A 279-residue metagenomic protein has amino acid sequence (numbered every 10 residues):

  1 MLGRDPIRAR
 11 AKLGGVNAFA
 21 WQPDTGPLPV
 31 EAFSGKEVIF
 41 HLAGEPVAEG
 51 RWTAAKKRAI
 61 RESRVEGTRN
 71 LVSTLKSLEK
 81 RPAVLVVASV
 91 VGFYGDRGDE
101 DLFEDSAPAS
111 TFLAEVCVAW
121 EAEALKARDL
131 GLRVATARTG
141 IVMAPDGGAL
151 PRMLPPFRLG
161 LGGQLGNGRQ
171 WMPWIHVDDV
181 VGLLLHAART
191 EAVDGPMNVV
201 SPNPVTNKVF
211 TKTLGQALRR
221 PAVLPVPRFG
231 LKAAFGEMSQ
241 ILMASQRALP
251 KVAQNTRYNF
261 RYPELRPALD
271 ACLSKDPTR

Functional and structural regions predicted by a protein language model:
R4, R10, V16-G67: NAD(P)H-binding glycine-rich loop region in Rossmannoid oxidoreductase-like domains and their noncatalytic homologs
K57-A59, R69-T111: Conserved Rossmann-fold NAD(P)-dependent oxidoreductase catalytic core, especially the SDR/UDP-sugar
S89-V90, A122-P145: Conserved beta-loop-beta element that borders a ligand/cofactor-binding pocket
V118, L130-L132, M143-R152, A187-M197: Glycine/proline-rich active-site loop of Rossmann-fold NAD(P)-dependent oxidoreductases
L125, L154-G163, Q170-P204: Alpha-helical substrate-binding/gating segment
M143-P145, R169-D178, M197-A217, P263: Substrate-binding strand-loop-helix patch in Rossmann-like NAD(P)-dependent oxidoreductase/epimerase domains
T190-E237, D270, D276-R279: Mid/C-terminal beta-alpha module of Rossmann-like enzyme folds, strongest in SDR-family dehydrogenases/epimerases
Q240-R279: C-terminal amphipathic/interface module of NAD(P)-dependent oxidoreductases and related NAD-binding regulators
